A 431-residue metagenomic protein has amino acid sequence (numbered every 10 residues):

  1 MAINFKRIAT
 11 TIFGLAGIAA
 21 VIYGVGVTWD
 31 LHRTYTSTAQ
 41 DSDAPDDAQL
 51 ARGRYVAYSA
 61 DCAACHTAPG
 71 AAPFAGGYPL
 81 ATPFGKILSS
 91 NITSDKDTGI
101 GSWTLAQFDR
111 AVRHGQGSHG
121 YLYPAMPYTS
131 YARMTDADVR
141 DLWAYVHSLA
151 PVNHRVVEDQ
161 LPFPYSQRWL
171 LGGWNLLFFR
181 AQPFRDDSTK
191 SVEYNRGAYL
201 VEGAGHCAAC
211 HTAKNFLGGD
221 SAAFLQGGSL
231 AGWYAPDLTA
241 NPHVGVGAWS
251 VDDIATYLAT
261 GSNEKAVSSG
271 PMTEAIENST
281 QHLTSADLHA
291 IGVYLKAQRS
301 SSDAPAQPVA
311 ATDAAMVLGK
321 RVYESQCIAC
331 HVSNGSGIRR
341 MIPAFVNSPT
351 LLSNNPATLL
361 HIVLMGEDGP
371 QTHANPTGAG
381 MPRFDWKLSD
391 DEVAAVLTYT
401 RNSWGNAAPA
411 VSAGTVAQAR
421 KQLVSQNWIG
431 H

Functional and structural regions predicted by a protein language model:
M1-K6: Short, Lys/Arg-rich N-terminal segment immediately upstream of the first membrane anchor
A9-V25: Hydrophobic membrane-insertion alpha-helices, especially the h-region of bacterial N-terminal signal peptides
T28-Q40, A68-K86, S118-A198, E202-G203 (+4 more regions): Flexible coil segments in periplasmic/lumen-exposed cytochrome c-class electron-transfer proteins
D43-A75, P79: Short extracytoplasmic
D61-A64, A81-S90, S94-R133, A137 (+3 more regions): The feature marks the first
A64, A209, A329: Short, cysteine/histidine-rich loop/knuckle motifs that typically chelate Zn2+
V251, L258, S262, V346-A395: Extended, polar beta-sheet/loop recognition surfaces of beta-rich domains that mediate binding to diverse ligands
L318-H361, T377: C-terminal structural cap/anchor segments
